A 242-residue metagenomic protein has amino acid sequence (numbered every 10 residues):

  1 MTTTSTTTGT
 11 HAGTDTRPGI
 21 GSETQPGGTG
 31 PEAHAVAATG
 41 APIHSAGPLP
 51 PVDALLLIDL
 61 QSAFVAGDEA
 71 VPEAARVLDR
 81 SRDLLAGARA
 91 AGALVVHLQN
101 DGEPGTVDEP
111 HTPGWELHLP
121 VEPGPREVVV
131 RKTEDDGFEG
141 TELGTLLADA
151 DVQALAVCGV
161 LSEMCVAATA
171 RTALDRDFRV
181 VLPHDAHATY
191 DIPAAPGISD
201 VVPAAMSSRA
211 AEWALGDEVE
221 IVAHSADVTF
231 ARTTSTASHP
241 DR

Functional and structural regions predicted by a protein language model:
T2-G9, G13-R17, G21-A54, D83-A86 (+1 more regions): Active-site-adjacent betaalpha module
L55-L56, S62: N-terminal beta-strand-loop-alpha-helix module at the start of alpha/beta ligand-binding or catalytic domains
L57-I58, A93-N100, P183: Short beta-strand segments at enzyme active-site cores
Q61-G67: Short acidic, Gly/Ser-rich segments with clustered Asp/Glu that frequently serve as metal-coordination loops in enzyme
D68-P72, V107-P110: Short, solvent-exposed loop/turn segments at secondary-structure boundaries
E69-H97: A short alpha/beta connector and helix-capping loop motif
N100-D101, V160: Short, well-ordered beta-to-alpha junction loops that form the rim of enzyme active sites and present histidine/acidic
